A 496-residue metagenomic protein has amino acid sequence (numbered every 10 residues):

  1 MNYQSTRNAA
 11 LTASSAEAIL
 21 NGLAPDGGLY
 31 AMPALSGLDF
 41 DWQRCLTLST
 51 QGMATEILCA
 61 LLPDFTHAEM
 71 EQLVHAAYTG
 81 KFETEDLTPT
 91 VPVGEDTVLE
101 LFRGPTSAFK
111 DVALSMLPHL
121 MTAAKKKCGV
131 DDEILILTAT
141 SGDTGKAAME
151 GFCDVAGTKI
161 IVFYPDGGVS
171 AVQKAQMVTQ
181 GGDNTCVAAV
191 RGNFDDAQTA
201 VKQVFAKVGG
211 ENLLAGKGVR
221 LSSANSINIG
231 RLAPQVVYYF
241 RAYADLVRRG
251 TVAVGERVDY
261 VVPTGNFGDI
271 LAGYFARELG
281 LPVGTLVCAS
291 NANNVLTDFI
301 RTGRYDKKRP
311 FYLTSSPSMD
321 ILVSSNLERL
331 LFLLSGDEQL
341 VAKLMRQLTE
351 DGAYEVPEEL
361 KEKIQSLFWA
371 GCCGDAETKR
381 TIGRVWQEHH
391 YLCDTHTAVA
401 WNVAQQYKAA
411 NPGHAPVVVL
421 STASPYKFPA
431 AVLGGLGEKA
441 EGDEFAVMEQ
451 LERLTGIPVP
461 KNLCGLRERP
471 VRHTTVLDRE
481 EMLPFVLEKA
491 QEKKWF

Functional and structural regions predicted by a protein language model:
M1-F496: PLP-dependent amino-acid enzyme catalytic core
